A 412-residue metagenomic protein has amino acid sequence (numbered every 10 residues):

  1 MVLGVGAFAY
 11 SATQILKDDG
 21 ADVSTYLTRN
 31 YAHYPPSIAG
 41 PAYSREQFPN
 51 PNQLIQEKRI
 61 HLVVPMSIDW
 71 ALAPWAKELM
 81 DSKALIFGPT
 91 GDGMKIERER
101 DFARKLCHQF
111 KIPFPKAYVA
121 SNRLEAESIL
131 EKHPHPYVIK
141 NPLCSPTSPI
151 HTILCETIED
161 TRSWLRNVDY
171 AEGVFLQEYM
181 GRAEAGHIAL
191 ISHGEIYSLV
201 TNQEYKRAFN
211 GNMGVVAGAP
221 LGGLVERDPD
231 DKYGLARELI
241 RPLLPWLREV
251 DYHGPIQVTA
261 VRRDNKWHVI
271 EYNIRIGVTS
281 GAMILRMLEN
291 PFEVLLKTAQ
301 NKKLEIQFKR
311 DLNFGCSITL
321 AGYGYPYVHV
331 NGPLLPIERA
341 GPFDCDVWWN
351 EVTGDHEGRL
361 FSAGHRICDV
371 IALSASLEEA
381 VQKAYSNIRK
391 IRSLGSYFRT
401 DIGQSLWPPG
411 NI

Functional and structural regions predicted by a protein language model:
M1-D92: ATP-binding N-terminal substructure of ATP-dependent carboxylate-amine bond-forming enzymes
P89-T152, A321: A conserved helix-loop-beta module that forms one wall/lid of the active-site cleft in ATP-utilizing catalytic domains
F114-V119, Y137-W164, G181-I188, R207-D230 (+1 more regions): Glycine-rich phosphate-binding loop of ATP-grasp-fold ATP-dependent ligases
V168-V174, M180-R227, A236-V269, N273-S280: Phosphate-binding core of ATP-grasp and ATP-grasp-like enzymes
A236-Q257, N273-D344, D355: Active-site "cap" helix and flanking loop/linker of ATP-utilizing ligase/carboxylase catalytic domains
L335-D369: Generic long, charged, amphipathic alpha-helical segments
H356-E357, S362-I412: Generic C-terminus detector
